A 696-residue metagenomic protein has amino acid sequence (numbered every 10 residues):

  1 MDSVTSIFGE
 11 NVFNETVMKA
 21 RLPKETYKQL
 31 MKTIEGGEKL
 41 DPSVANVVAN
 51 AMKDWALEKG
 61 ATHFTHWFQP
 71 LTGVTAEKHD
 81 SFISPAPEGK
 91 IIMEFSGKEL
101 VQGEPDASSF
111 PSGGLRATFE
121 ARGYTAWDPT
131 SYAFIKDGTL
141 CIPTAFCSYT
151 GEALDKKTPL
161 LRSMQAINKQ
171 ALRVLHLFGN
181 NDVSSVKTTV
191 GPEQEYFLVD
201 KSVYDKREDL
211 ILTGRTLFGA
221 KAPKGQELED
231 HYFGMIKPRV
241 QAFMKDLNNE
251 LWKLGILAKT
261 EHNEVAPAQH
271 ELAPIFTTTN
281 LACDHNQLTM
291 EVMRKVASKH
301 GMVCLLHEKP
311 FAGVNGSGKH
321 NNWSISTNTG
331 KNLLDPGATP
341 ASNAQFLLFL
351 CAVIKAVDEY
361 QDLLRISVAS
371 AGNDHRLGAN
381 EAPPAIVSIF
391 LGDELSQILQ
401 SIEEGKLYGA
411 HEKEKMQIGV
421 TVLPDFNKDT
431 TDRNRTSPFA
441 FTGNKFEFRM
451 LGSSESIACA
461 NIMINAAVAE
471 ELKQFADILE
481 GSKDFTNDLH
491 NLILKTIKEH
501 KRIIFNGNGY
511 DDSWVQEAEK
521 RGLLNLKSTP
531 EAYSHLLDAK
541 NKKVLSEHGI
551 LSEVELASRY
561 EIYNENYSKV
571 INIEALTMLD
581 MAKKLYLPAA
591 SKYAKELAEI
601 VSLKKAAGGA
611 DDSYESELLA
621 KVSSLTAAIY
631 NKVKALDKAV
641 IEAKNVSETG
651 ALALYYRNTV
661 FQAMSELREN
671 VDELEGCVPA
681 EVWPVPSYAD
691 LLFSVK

Functional and structural regions predicted by a protein language model:
M1-N14, T33-E35, P223-Y232: Gly-rich Lys/Arg/Thr-decorated short loops/hinges at beta-loop-alpha junctions or inter-strand turns that position
M1-Y27, D41, R122-I142, T442 (+1 more regions): Catalytic pocket of metal/acid-base enzymes, prominently hydrolases
I7-E120: Active-site core of metal-dependent hydrolases
V44, F68, S96, P274-F276 (+5 more regions): Active-site proximal loops enriched in glycine and acidic residues that flank catalytic Cys/His/Asp and coordinate
V44-V48, F68-P70, K98-E99, F146 (+4 more regions): Active-site-proximal loop/turn and secondary-structure-junction residues that shape catalytic pockets, frequently
G73-E88, P105-S108, G113, R207 (+5 more regions): Short linear, low-complexity motifs centered on an aromatic residue
A121-L306, N315-G318, I325-E561: Glycine-rich, acidic/polar active-site loops that bind/position phosphate-bearing ligands
K498-K696: C-terminal amphipathic alpha-helical interaction region
